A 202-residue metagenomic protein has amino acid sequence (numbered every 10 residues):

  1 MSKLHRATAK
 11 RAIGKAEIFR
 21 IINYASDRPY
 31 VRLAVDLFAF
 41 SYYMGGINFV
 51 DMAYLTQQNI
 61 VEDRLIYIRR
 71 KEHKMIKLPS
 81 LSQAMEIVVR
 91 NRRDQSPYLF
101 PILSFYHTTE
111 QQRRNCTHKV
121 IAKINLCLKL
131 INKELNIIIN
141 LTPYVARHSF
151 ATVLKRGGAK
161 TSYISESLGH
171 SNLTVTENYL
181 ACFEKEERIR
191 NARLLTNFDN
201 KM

Functional and structural regions predicted by a protein language model:
M1-F49: Basic, Lys/Arg- and aromatic-enriched nucleic-acid-binding interface segment
K3-H5, A12, R69-H73, F105-Y106 (+1 more regions): Catalytic-site neighborhood detector that most strongly recognizes the C-terminal catalytic loop/helix of tyrosine
E17-F19, L81-I138: Active-site/catalytic core of tyrosine-dependent DNA strand-transfer enzymes
S26-R28, I66-I76, Q111-V120, I139-T142: Short, contiguous acidic/charged loop-to-helix segments that flank catalytic cores in large enzymes
A39, Y43, I47-D51, V145-S171: C-terminal catalytic core of tyrosine-transesterase DNA break-rejoin enzymes
Y54-R90: Conserved tyrosine-mediated DNA breakage-rejoining catalytic core shared by Y-recombinases
Q58-I66, I137-I139, A159-N178: Short, polar N-cap/turn motifs at the start of nucleic acid-interacting alpha helices
P79-S82, E86-N91, A181-M202: DNA/chromatin major-groove-contacting recognition/catalytic segments
